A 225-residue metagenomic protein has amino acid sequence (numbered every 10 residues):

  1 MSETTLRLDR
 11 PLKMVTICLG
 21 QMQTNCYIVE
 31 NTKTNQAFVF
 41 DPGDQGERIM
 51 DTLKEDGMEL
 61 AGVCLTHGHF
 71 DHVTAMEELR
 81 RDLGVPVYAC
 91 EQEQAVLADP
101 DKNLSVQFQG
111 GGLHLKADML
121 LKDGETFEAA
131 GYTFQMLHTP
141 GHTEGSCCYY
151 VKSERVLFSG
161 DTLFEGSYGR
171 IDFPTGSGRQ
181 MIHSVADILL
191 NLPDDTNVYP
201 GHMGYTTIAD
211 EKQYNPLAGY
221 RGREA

Functional and structural regions predicted by a protein language model:
T4, Y27, M119, G124-E125 (+2 more regions): Residue-level detector of beta-strand structural context in well-folded domains
T5-D56, C148-S159: Conserved beta-strand hairpin/beta-sheet module of binuclear metal-dependent hydrolase folds, prominently
I17-L19, G110, K116-D118, H138-P140: Short Gly/Pro-enriched turn/cap motifs at secondary-structure boundaries
C18, E30, K122, E128 (+2 more regions): Residue-level detector of conserved, well-ordered beta-strand and adjacent loop positions that form binding/recognition
V39-F40, A61-G68, V87-C90, H138-G141 (+2 more regions): Active-site neighborhood of phospho(di)ester-bond hydrolases with catalytic His/Asp-centered motifs
Q45-E128, Y132, Q213-R221: Active-site HxH/HxHxD metal-binding segment of metal-dependent hydrolases
K102-N103, Y132-H138, T143-A225: Metallo-beta-lactamase
